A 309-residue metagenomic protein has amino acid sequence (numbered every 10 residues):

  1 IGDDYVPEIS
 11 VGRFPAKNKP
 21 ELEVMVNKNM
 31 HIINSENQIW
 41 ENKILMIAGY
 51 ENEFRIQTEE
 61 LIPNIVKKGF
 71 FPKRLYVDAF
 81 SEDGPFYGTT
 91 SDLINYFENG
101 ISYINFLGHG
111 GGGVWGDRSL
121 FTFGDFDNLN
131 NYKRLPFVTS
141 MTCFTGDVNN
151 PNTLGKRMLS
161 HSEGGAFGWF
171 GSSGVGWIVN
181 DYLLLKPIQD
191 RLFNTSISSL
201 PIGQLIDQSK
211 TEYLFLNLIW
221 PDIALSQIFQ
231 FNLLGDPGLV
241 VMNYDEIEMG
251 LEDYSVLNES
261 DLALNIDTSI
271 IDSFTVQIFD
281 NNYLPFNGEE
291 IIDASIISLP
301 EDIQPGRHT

Functional and structural regions predicted by a protein language model:
I1-T309: Cysteine-dependent hydrolase recognition
